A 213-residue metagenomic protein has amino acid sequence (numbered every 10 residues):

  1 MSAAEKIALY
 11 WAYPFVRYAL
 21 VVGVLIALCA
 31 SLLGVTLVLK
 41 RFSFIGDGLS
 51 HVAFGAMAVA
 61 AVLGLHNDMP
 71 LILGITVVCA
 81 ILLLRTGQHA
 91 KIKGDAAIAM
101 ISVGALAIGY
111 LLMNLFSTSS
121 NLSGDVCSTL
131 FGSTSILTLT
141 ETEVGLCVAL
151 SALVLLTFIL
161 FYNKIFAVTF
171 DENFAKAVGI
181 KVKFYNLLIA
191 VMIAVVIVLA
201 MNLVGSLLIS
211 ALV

Functional and structural regions predicted by a protein language model:
M1-L28: Membrane-interfacial amphipathic/re-entrant helices at transmembrane-helix boundaries
K6, S102-I159: Transmembrane helix-bundle core of multi-pass membrane transporters and related energy-transducing complexes
Y10-A19, G64-P70, K91-A97, S135-L146: Interfacial loop-to-helix junctions that mark the boundaries of transmembrane helices in multi-pass membrane
L20-V24, M69-G74, A96-M100, V144-A149 (+1 more regions): Hydrophobic alpha-helical transmembrane segments
G23-A27, I45-A53, L73-V77, V182-M192 (+1 more regions): Short hydrophobic alpha-helical membrane-embedded segments
V24, L28, L32, G74-L82 (+4 more regions): Generic alpha-helical transmembrane segments of integral inner-membrane proteins, especially permease/transport modules
V35-S120: Short loop segments and helix-boundary regions at transmembrane helix junctions of multi-pass inner-membrane proteins
L139-V213: Helix-loop-helix "hairpin" substructures at the membrane interface of multi-pass membrane proteins
